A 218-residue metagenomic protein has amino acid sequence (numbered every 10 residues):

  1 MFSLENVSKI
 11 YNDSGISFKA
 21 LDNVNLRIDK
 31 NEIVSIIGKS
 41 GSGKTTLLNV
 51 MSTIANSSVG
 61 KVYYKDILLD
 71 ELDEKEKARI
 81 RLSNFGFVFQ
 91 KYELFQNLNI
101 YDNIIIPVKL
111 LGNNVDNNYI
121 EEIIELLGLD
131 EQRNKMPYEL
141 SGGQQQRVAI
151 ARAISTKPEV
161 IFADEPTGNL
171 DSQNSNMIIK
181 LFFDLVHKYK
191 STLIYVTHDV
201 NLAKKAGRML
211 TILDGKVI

Functional and structural regions predicted by a protein language model:
S52: Helix-to-loop junction immediately C-terminal to a conserved catalytic motif
G60-L68: Conserved ABC transporter NBD signature motif
L69-G86: ABC ATPase NBD coupling module
L82, K135-Y138, T156, Y189: Conserved signature/switch motifs of ABC ATPase nucleotide-binding domains
L98-I105: Short coil-to-helix segment of the ABC ATPase nucleotide-binding domain corresponding to the Q-loop/switch region
M136-Q146: Conserved ABC ATPase signature
I161-D164: Catalytic Walker B motif of ABC-type/P-loop ATPase nucleotide-binding domains
